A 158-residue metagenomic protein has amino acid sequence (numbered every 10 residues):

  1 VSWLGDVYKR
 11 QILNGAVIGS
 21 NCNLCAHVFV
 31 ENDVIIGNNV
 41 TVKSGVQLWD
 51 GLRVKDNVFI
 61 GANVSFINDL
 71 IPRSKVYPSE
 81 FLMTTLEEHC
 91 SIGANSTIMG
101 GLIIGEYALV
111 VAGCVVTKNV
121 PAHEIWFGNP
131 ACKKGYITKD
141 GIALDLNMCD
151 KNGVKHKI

Functional and structural regions predicted by a protein language model:
V1-Y8: Short, small-residue-biased leader/transition segments that mark boundaries at the very start of proteins
K9-R10, H27, G45: Extracellular beta-helix/beta-solenoid repeat scaffolds
L13-G15, N32-D33, H89: Beta-rich, blade/repeat-based domains predominating in secreted/periplasmic proteins but also intracellular
L13-N14, I18-N21, T117-N119: Well-ordered, non-transmembrane segments within structured domains
V17-G19, N23, H27, K55: A detector of tandem-repeat and repeat-rich interaction/domain scaffolds
I35, T41-I158: Glycine-rich hexapeptide-repeat left-handed beta-helix
